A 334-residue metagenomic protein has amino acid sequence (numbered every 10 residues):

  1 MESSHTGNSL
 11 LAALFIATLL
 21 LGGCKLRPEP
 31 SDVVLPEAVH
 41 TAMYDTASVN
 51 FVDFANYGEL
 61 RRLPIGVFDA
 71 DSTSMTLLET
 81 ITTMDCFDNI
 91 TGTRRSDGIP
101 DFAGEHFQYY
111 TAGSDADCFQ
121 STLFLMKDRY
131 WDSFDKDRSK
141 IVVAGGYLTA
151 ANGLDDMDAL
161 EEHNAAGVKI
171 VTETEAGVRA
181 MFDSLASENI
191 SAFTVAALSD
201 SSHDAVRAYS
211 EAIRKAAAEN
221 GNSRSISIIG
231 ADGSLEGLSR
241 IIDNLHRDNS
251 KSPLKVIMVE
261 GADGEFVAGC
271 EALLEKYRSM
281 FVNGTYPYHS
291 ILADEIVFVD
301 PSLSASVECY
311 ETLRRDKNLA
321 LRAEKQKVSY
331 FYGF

Functional and structural regions predicted by a protein language model:
E2-L11: Bacterial N-terminal signal peptides that target proteins for export
S3, T18-L19: Compositionally biased, low-complexity repeat tracts
L10-T18: Sec-dependent N-terminal signal peptides
L21-G23: C-terminal motif of bacterial Sec signal peptides marking the signal peptidase cleavage site
K25-F334: Non-catalytic structural scaffold of enzyme domains
